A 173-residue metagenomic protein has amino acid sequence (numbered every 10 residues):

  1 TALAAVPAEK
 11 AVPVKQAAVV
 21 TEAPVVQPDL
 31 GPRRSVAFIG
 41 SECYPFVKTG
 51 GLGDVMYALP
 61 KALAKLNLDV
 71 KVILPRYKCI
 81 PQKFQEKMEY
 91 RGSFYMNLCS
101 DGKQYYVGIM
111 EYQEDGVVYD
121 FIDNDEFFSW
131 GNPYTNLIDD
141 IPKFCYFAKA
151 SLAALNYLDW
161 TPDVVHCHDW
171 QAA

Functional and structural regions predicted by a protein language model:
T1-A173: Catalytic cores of nucleotide-sugar-dependent glycosyltransferases that transfer UDP/GDP/TDP-activated
